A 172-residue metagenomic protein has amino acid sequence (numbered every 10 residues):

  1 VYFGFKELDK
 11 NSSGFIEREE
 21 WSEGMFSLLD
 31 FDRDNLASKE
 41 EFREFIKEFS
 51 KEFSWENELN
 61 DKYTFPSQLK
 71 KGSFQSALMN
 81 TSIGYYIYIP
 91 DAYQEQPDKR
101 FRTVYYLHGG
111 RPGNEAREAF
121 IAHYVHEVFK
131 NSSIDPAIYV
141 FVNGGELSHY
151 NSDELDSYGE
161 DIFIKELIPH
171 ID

Functional and structural regions predicted by a protein language model:
Y2-N11, S22-R33, K39, R43 (+1 more regions): Primarily EF-hand calcium-binding motifs
E7, S13, L28-D34, N114 (+1 more regions): A broad "ordered helical/assembly scaffold" signature
N11-S12, Q75: Intrinsically disordered, low-complexity segments enriched in Ser/Pro/Gly/Ala and basic residues
G14-R18, N35-K39, F101: Glycine-aliphatic tripeptides that mark coil-to-beta-strand junctions in extracellular and membrane proteins
W21, F42, F49-D172: Non-catalytic cap/lid and distal C-terminal segments of serine-dependent acyl enzymes
